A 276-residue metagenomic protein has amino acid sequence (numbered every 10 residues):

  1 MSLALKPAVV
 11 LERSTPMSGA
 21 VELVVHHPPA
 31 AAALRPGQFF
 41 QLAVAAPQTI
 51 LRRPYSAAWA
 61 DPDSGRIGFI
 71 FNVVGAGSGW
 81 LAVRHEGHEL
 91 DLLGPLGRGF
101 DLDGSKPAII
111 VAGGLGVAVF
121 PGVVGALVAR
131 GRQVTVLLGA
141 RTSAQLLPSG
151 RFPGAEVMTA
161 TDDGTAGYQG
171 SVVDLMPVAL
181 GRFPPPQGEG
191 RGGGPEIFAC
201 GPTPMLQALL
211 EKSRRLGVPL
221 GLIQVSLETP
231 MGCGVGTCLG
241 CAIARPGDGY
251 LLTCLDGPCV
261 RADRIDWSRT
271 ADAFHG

Functional and structural regions predicted by a protein language model:
M1-L5, F183, G188-G192, D272-G276: Short, low-complexity, intrinsically disordered N-terminal peptides in bacterial proteins
S2-E86: Ferredoxin-reductase
E12, W59, T159-T161, V225 (+1 more regions): Structural signal for conserved beta-strand scaffold positions within catalytic alpha/beta enzyme cores
A45-T49, G94-G99, G247: Short, charged beta-turn/beta-strand-edge "cap" motif at the junction between a beta-strand and an adjacent loop
A76-P184, R191-P230: FNR/FR-type flavoprotein reductase catalytic core
V119, T203-P204, L227-C259: Local cysteine-cluster metal-coordination motifs and their immediate loop/turn environment, predominantly Fe-S cluster
L255-G276: Short Fe-S-cluster ligation motifs
